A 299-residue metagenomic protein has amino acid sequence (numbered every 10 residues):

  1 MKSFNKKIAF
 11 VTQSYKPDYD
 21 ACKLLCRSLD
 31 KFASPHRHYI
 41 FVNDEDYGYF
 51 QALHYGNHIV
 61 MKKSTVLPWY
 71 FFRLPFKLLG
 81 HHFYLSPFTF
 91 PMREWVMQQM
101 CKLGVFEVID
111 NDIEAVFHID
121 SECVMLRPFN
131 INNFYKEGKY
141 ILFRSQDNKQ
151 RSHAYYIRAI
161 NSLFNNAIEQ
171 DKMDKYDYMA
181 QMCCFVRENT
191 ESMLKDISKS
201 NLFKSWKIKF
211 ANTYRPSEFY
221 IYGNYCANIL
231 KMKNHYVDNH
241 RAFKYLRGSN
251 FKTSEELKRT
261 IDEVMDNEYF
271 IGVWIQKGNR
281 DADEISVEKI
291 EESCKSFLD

Functional and structural regions predicted by a protein language model:
M1-R27: N-proximal low-complexity "stem/linker" segments adjacent to membrane-targeting elements
D20, E45-Q51: Short, charged/polar "capping" segments at the starts of alpha-helices and the immediately preceding loops
R27-H36: Short, acidic, metal-binding catalytic loop of nucleotide-sugar glycosyltransferases
P35-D46, M61-L67: Short beta-strand/loop segment that forms part of the nucleotide-sugar
L53-E107: Active-site-proximal specificity loops/subdomain of glycosyltransferases
C101-L142: GT-A fold catalytic core of metal-dependent nucleotide-sugar glycosyltransferases, centered on the diacidic
F129-K209: Conserved catalytic core of nucleotide-sugar-dependent glycosyltransferases
S200-D299: A glycosyltransferase accessory/donor-loop signature
